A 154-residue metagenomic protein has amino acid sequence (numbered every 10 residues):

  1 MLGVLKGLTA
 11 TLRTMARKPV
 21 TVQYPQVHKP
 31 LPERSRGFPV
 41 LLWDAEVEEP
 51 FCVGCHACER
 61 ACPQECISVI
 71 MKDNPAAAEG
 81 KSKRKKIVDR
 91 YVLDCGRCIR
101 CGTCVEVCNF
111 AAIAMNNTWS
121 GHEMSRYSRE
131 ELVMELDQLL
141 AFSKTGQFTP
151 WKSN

Functional and structural regions predicted by a protein language model:
M1-S68, K72, L136-N154: Ferredoxin-type iron-sulfur electron-transfer modules and their immediate structural context
M1-V4, L8, P25-Q26, A77-N154: Flanking helices and flexible, charged tails adjoining ferredoxin-like Fe-S electron-transfer domains in multi-subunit
